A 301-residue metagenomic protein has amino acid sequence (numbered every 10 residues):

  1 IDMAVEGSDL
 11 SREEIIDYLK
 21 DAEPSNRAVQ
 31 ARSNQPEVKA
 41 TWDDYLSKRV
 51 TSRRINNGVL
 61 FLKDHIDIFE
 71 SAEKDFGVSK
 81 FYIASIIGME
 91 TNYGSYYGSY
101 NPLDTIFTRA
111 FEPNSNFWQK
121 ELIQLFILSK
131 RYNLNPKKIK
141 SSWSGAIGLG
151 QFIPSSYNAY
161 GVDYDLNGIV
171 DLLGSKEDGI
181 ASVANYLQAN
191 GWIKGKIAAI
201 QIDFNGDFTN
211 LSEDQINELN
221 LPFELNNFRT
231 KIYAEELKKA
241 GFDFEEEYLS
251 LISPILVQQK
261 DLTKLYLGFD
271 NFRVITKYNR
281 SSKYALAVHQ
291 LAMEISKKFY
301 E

Functional and structural regions predicted by a protein language model:
I1-Q119, Q124-K140, G145, S155-E301: Cell-wall glycan-active module
Q151: Functionally critical loop-and-helix segments that line ligand-binding/catalytic clefts of soluble enzyme domains
